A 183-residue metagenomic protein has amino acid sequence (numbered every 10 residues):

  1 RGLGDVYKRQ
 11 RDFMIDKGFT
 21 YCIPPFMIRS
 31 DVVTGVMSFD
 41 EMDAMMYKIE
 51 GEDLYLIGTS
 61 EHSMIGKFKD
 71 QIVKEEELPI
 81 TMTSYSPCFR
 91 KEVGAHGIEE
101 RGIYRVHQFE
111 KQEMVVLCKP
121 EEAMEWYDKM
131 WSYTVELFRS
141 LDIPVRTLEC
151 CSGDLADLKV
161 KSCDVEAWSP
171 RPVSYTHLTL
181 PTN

Functional and structural regions predicted by a protein language model:
R1, F89-E121: Residues forming anionic-ligand binding surfaces in small-molecule and nucleic-acid pockets of primarily soluble enzymes
R1, K8-H96: Active-site loop/lid in soluble adenylation, ligation, and acyl-transfer enzymes
G2-Q10, T176-T182: Conserved small/polar residues in nucleotide/adenosyl-binding loops
D12, D16-T20, K74-E76, P120-E121 (+2 more regions): Secondary-structure transition/capping motifs at alpha-helix termini and the adjoining loop/turn into the next element
P25, I57-T59, T83-S86, Q112-L117 (+2 more regions): Generic beta-strand/beta-sheet core signal
M42, G51, H107-E110, V160-S162: Short, solvent-exposed loop/turn segments at the edges of secondary structure
D70, I80, S84-Y104, W126 (+2 more regions): A translation/RNA-centric and nucleic-acid-associated enzymatic feature enriched in Class II aminoacyl-tRNA synthetases
Q112, L117-C150: Active-site-proximal binding-pocket segments
